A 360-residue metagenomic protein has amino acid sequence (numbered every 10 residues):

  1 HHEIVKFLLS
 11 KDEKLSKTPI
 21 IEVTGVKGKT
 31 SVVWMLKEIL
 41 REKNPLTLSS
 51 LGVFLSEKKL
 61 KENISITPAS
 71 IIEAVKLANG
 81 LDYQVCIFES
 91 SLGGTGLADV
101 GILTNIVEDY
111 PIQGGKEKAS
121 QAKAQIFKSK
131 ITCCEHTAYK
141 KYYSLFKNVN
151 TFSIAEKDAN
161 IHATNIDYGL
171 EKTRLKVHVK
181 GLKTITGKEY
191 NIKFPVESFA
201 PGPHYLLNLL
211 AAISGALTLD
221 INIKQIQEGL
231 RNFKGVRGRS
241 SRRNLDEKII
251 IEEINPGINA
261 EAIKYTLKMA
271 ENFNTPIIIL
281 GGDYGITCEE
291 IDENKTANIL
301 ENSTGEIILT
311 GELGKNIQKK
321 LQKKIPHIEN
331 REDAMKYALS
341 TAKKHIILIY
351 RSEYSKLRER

Functional and structural regions predicted by a protein language model:
H1, S49-G52, S90-G94, E135-K141 (+3 more regions): Short, polar loop motifs at secondary-structure junctions
H1-E22, M35-E38, E332-Y337: Short, basic phosphate-binding NTP loop
H1-E3, L60-N63, A98-T104, K116 (+3 more regions): Active-site regions of enzymes building and remodeling cell-envelope glycoconjugates
N44-S56: Short beta-strand-centered segment that lines the nucleotide-binding/catalytic pocket of NTP-utilizing
P68-L145: Flexible active-site lid/hinge loop adjacent to a nucleotide/diphosphate and Mg2+-phosphate binding pocket
G115-E117, N150-E261: Adenine nucleotide phosphate-binding catalytic loops in nucleotide-utilizing enzymes
L217, I221-N222, E228-V236, R242-R360: ATP-dependent carboxylate-amine ligase
